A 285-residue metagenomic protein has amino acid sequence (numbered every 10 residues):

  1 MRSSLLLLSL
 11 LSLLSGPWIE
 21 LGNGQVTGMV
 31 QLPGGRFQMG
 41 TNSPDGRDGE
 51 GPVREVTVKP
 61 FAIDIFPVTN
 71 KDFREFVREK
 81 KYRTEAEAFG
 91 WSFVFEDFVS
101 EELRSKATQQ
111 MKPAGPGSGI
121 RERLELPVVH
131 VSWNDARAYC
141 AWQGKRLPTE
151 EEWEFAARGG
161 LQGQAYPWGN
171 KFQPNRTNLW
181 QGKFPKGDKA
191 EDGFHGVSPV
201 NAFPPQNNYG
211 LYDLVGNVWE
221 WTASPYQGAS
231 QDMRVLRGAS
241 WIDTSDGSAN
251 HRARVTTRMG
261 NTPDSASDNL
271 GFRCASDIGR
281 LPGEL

Functional and structural regions predicted by a protein language model:
R2-P116, N134, F272-L285: Short, compositionally biased
Q31-L32, Q38-P44, R83, A88-M259 (+2 more regions): Functional-site microenvironments in short loops/helix caps that host divalent-cation chemistry
